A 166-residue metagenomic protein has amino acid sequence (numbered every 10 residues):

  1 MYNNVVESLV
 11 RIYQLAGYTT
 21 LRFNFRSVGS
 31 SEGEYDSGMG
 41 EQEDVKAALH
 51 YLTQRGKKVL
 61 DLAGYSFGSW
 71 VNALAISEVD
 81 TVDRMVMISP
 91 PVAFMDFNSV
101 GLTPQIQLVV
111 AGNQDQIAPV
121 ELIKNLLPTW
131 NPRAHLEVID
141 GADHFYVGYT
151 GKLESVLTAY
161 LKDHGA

Functional and structural regions predicted by a protein language model:
M1-R55: Serine-hydrolase catalytic machinery in alpha/beta-hydrolase-like enzymes
F25-G29, V92, D143: Alpha/beta-hydrolase active-site loop signature
V45-Q105: Primarily recognizes the serine-hydrolase "nucleophile elbow" in alpha/beta-hydrolase and SGNH/GDSL folds
T103-A111, D115: Short beta-strand/loop motif that positions the catalytic acidic residue of the alpha/beta-hydrolase fold
N113-A118, H144-F145: Acidic catalytic loop of the alpha/beta-hydrolase fold
P119-L127, G151: Short alpha-helix in the alpha/beta-hydrolase fold that links the catalytic acid
T129-F145: Catalytic histidine neighborhood in serine/cysteine hydrolases with alpha/beta-hydrolase-type architecture
A142-E154: Catalytic histidine-centered segment of alpha/beta-hydrolase-like enzymes
